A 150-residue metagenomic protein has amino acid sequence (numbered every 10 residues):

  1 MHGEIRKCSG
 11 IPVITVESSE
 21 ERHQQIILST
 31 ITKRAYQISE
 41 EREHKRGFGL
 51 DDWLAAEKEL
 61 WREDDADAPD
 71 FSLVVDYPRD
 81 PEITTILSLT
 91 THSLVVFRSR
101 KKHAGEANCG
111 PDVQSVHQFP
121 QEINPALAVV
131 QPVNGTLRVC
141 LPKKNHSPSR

Functional and structural regions predicted by a protein language model:
H2-E21, I26, K33, Q37 (+2 more regions): Alpha-crystallin/small heat shock protein
R46-F48: Conserved tryptophan-centered aromatic signature that marks the ligand-binding surface of SH3 and related Trp-rich
